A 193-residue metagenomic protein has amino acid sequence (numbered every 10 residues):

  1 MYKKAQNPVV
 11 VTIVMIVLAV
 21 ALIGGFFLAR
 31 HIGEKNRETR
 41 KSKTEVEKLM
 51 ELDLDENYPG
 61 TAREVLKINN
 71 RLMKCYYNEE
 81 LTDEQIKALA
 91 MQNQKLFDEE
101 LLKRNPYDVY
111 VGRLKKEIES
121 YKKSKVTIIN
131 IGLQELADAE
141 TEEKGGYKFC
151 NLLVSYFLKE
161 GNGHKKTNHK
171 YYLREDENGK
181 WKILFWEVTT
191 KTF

Functional and structural regions predicted by a protein language model:
Y2, E34-T44, H164-F193: Short beta-strand edge/turn micro-motifs at domain boundaries
Y2-L81: Juxtamembrane and targeting peptides
E45-K123: Core segments of small alpha/beta cavity-forming domains
V65, C150, T167-H169: Hydrophobic core residues within well-ordered beta-strands of beta-rich domains
D98, G161-H164: Glycine-centered tight beta-turn/hairpin loop motif at sheet-sheet or coil-to-beta transitions
D108, E135-A137, V154-L158, Y171 (+1 more regions): A mature extracytoplasmic/lumenal domain signature
R113-G161: Surface-exposed, charged secondary-structure patches
